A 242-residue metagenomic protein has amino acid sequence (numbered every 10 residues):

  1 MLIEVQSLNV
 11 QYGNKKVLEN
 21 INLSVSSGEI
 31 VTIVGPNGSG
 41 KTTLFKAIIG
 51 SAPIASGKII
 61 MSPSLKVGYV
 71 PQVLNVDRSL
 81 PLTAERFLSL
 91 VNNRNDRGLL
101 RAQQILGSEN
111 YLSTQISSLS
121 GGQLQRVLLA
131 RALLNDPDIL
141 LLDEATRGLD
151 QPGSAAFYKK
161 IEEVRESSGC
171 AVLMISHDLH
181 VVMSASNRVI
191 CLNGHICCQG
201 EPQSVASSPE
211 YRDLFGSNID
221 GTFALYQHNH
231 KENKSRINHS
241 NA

Functional and structural regions predicted by a protein language model:
D96-Y111: Conserved ABC ATPase "signature" region
Q115-L119, Q123: Conserved ABC ATPase signature
L140-D143: Catalytic Walker B motif of ABC-type/P-loop ATPase nucleotide-binding domains
S176-H177: H-loop/switch region of ABC-family ATPase nucleotide-binding domains
V189-E201: H-loop (His-switch) and adjacent beta-strand-loop-beta switch element of ABC-type ATPase nucleotide-binding domains
S207, F215-A242: ABC ATPase nucleotide-binding domains
